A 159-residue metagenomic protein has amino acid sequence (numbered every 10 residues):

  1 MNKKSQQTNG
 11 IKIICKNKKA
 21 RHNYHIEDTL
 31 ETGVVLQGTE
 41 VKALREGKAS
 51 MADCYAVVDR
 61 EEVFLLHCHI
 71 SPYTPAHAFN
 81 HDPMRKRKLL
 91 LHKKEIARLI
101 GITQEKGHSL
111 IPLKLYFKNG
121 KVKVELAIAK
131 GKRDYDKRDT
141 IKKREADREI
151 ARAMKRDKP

Functional and structural regions predicted by a protein language model:
M1-A20, D136, P159: Basic Arg/Gly/Lys-rich low-complexity intrinsically disordered segments
K12-K94, R98-H108: Ribosome large-subunit tunnel/peptidyl-transferase-proximal elements
M84, L91-A97, G131-P159: C-terminal end-helix/capping segment
L90-A127, G131-R133: Beta-rich strand-turn-strand
